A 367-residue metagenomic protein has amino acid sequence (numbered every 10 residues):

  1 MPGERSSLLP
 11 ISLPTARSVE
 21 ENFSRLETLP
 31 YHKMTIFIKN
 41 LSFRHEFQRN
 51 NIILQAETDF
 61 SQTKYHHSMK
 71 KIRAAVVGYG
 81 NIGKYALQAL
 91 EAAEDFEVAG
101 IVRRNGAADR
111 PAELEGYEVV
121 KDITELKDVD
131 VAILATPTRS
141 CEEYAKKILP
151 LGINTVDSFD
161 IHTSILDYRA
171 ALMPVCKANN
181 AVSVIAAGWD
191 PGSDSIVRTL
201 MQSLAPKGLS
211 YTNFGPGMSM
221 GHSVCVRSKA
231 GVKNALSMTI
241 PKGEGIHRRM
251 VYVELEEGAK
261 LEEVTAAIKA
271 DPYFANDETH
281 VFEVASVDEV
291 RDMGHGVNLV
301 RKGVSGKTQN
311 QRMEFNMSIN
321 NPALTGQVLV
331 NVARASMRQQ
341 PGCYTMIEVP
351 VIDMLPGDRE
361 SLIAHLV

Functional and structural regions predicted by a protein language model:
R5-S18, S24-R25: Low-acidity, Ser/Thr- and Arg-rich intrinsically disordered low-complexity segments
Y31, I36-S42, E46-Y65: Short, positively charged and aromatic/hydrophobic N-terminal segments
T35, D59-L151: N-terminal glycine-/serine-/threonine-rich beta1-alpha1-beta2 phosphate-ribose binding loop of Rossmann-like
R73, K84-Y85, A92-I123, G217-A335 (+1 more regions): C-terminal substrate-binding/catalytic lobe of Rossmann-fold NAD(P)-dependent oxidoreductases
D157, S183-A187, N213, L236-S237: General beta-strand structural signal in soluble alpha/beta enzymes
D160-V182: Rossmann-fold NAD(P)-binding glycine/threonine-rich loop
M173, S193-L209, R227-A235, Y273-F274 (+1 more regions): Oxidoreductase and adenylate-handling cofactor-binding alpha/beta cores
S336-V367: C-terminal helix-rich "cap/oligomerization" subdomain common to oxidoreductases
